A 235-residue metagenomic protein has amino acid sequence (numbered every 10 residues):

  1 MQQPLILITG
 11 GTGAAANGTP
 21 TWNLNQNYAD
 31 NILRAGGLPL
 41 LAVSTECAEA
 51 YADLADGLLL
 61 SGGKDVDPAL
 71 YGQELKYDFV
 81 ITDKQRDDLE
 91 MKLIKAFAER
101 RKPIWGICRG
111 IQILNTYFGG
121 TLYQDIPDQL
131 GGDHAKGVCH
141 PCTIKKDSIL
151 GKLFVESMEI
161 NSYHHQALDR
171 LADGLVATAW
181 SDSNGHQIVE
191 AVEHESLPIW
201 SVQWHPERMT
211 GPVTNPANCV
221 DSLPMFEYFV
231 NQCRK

Functional and structural regions predicted by a protein language model:
M1-I107, T116, Y123, P127-L153 (+5 more regions): N-terminal beta1-alpha1 cap of cysteine-dependent amidohydrolase-like domains
I111: Catalytic nucleophile loop
V155-I160: Catalytic cores of DNA base-excision repair glycosylases
